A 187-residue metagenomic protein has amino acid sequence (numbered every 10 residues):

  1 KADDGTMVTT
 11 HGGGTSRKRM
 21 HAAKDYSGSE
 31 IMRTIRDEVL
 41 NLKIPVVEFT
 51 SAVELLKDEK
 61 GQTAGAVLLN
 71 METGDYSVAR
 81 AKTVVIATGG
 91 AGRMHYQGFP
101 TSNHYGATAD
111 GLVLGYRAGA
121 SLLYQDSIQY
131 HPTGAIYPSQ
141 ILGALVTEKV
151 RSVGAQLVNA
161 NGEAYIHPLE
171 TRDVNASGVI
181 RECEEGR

Functional and structural regions predicted by a protein language model:
K1, R36-K43, G92, Y116-L122 (+2 more regions): Structural signal for hydrophobic packing residues in well-ordered secondary-structure cores of soluble enzyme domains
K1-D75, R80-T83, A87, H95 (+2 more regions): Conserved redox-cofactor binding core of oxidoreductases
D25-S29, R33, V46, Y105 (+5 more regions): Electropositive phosphate-/nucleotide-binding environments in soluble metabolic enzymes
G74, A91-G92, Q129, A164: Glycine-rich nucleotide phosphate-binding loop and flanking beta-alpha elements of Rossmann-like dinucleotide-binding
T83-G92, A107, D126-S127: FAD-binding core of FAD-dependent oxidoreductases, characterized by glycine-rich FAD pyrophosphate-binding loops
G90, Q97-P100, H104, Y130-A135: Glycine-rich phosphate/pyrophosphate-binding beta-alpha loops
M94-A118: A conserved FAD-binding loop/helix module that cradles the flavin
L114, A120-R187: An anion/pyrophosphate-binding glycine-rich loop and adjacent beta-alpha core in soluble alpha-beta enzymes
